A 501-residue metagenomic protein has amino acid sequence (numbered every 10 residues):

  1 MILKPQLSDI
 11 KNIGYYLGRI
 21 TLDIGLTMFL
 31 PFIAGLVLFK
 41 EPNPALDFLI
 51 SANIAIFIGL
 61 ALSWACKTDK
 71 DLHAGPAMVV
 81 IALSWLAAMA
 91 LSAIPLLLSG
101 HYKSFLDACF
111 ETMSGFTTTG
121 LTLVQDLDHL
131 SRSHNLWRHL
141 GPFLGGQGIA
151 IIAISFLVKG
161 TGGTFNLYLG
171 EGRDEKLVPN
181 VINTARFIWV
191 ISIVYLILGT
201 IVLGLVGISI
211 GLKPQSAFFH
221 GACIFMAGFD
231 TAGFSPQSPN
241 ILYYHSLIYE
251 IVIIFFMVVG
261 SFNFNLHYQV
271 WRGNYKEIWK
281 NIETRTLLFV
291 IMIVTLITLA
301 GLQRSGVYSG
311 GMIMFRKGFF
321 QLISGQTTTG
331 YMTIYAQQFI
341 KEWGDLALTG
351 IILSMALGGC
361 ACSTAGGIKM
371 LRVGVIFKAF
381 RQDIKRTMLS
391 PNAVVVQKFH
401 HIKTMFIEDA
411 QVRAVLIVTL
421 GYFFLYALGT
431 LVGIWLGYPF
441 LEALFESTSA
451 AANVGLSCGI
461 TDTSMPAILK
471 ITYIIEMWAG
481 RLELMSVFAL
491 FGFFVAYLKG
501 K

Functional and structural regions predicted by a protein language model:
M1-K501: Membrane-proximal intracellular helices of multi-pass ion channels
